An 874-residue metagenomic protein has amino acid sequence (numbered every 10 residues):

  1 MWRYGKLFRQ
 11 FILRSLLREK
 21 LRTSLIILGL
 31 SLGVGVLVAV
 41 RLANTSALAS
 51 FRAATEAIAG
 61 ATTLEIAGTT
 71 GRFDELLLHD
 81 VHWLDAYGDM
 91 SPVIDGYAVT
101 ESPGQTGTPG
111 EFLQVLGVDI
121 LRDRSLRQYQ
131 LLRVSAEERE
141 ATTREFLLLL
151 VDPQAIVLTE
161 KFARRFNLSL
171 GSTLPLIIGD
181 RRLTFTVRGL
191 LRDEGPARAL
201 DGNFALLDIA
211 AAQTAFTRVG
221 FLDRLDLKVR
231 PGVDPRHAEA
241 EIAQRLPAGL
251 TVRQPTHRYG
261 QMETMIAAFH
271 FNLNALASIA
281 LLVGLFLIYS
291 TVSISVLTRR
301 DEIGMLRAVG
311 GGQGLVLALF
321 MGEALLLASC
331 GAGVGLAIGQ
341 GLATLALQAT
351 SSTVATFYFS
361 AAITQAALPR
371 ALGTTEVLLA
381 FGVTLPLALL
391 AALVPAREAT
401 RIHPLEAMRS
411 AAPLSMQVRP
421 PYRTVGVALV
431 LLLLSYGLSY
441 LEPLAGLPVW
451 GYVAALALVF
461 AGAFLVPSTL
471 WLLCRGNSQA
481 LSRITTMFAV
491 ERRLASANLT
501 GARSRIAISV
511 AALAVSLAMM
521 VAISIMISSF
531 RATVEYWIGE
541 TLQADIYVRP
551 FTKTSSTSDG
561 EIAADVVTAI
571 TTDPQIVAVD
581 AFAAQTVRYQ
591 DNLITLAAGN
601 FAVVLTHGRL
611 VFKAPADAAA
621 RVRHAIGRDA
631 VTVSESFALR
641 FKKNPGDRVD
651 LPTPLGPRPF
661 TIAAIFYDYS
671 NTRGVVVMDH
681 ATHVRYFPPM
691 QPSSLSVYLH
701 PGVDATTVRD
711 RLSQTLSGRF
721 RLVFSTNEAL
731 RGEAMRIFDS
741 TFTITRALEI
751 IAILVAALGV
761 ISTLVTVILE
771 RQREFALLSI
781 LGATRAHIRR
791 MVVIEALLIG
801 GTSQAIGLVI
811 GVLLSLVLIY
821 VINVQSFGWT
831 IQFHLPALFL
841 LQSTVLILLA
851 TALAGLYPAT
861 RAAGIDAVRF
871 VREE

Functional and structural regions predicted by a protein language model:
M1-K6, L13, L17, L21-L25 (+10 more regions): Alpha-helical transmembrane segments, especially those used as permease/efflux helices and single-pass anchors
L17-E19, M262, F286-A328, I402 (+5 more regions): Interfacial "coupling" helices/loops that link adjacent transmembrane helices in transporter permeases
T23-I120, R144-D152, R164, S172 (+6 more regions): Hydrophobic, regular-secondary-structure patches
L32-G60, H270, L342-V354, P443-N477 (+2 more regions): Alpha-helical transmembrane segments
S50-F51, Q244-L282, L297, L319 (+6 more regions): Peri-transmembrane interface segments
I58, L148-V151, R165, D193-P231 (+5 more regions): Small-residue transmembrane helix packing/gating motifs
P109-R165, S556, A564-P645, P659: Short beta-strand boundary microenvironments
S290-V292, L326-A361, T375-R401, V427-P443 (+5 more regions): Small-residue-rich transmembrane alpha-helices
